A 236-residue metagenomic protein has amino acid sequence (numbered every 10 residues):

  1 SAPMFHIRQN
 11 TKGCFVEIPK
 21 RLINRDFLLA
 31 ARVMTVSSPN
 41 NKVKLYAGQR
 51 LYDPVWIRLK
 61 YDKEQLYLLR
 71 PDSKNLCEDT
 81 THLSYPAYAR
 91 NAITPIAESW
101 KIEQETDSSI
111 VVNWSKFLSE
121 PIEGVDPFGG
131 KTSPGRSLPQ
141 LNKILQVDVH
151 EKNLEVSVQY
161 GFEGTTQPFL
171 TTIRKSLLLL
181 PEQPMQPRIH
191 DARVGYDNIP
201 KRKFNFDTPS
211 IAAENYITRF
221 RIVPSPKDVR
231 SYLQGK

Functional and structural regions predicted by a protein language model:
S1-K236: Auxiliary tRNA-acceptor-end handling modules of aminoacyl-tRNA synthetases
